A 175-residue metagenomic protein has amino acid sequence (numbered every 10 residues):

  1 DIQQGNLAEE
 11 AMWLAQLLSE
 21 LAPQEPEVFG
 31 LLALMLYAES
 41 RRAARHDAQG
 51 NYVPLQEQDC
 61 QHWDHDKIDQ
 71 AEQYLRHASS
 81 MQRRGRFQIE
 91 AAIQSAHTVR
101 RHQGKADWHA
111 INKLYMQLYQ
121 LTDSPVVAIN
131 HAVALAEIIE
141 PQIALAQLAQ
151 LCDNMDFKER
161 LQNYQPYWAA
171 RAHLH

Functional and structural regions predicted by a protein language model:
D1-M116: Amphipathic helix-loop-helix modules that constitute alpha-helical solenoid scaffolds
E20-L21, S80-M81, M116-L121, C152-L161: Solenoid-like repeat scaffolds
E27, E90, V126-V127, P166: Start-of-helix register in tetratricopeptide repeats
Q103-N154: A beta-strand-loop signature enriched in Asp, Gly, Thr, and Trp that corresponds to the sialidase/neuraminidase Asp-box
P141-H175: C-terminal structured "cap/appendage" subdomains that terminate the fold
